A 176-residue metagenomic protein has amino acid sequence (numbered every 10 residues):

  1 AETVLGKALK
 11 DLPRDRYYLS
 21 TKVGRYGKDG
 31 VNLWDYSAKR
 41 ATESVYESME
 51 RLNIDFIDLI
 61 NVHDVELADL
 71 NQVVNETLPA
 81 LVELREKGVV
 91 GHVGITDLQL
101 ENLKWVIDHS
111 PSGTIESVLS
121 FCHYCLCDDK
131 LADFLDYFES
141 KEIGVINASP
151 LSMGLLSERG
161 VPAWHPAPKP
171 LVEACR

Functional and structural regions predicted by a protein language model:
A1-Y17: N-terminal binding-site loop/beta-alpha segment at the start of enzyme catalytic domains that lines or forms
D15-K28, S120-C122: A short, structured active-site edge motif that brings together acidic residues
R16-Y17, I54-I57, V90, I115: Local beta-strand N-terminus motif with an aromatic residue
Y18-K22, D58-I60, G144-S152: Non-cysteine beta-strand/loop elements that form the S-adenosyl-L-methionine
Y26-T42, E66-Q72, W164-P168: Active-site mouth loops of central-metabolism enzymes
Y36-N53, Q99-D108: Short, acidic/polar
E47-A68: Active-site groove signature of glycoside hydrolases
V65-R176: Beta/alpha (TIM)-barrel catalytic core signal, keyed to glycine-rich beta->alpha loops juxtaposed to Asp/Glu that bind
